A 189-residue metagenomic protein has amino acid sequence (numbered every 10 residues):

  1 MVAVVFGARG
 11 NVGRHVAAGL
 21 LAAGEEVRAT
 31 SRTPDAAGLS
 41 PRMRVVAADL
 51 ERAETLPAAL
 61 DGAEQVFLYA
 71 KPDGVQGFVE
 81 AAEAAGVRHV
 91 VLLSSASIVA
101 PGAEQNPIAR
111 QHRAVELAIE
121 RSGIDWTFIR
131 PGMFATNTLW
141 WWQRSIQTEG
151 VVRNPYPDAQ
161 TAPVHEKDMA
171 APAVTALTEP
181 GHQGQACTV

Functional and structural regions predicted by a protein language model:
M1-S40, E51-A53, D61, D73-H89 (+1 more regions): Oxidoreductase cofactor-interface core, primarily capturing Rossmann-like NAD(P)-dependent enzymes
A48: Cofactor-binding loops of NAD(P)H-dependent oxidoreductases, dominated by short-chain dehydrogenase/reductases
L56: Acidic, amphipathic alpha-helical patches
L60, E64-F67, V91: N-terminal Rossmann-like NAD(P) cofactor-binding module of classical short-chain dehydrogenase/reductase
